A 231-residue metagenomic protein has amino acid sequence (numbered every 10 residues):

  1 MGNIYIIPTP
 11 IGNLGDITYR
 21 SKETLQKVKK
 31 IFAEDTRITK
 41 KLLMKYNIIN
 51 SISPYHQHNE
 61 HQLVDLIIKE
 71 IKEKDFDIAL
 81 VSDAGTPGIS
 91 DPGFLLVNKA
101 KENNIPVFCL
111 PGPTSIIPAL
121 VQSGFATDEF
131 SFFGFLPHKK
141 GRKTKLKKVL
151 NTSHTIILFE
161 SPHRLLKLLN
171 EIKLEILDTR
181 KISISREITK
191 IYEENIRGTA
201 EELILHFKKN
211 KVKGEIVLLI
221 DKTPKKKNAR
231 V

Functional and structural regions predicted by a protein language model:
M1-Q57: Glycine-rich, flexible N-terminal cofactor/catalytic loop recognition
G2, F76, T155, F159-V231: A contiguous loop/helix-start segment that scaffolds small-molecule binding in enzyme catalytic cores
I11-N13, D83-P87, P162-R164, T223-K225: Short glycine-rich anion-binding loops that position phosphate/pyrophosphate groups of nucleotides and phosphorylated
L25-I31, I105-V107, H154-I156: Short active-site oxyanion
P54-H61, F135-P137: Conserved helicase motor
H56, V64-T114: Glycine/small-residue-rich loop that forms an oxyanion/phosphate-binding "nest" at active or ligand-binding sites
L95-T152: Class I SAM-dependent methyltransferase SAM-binding "motif I" and its flanking Rossmann-like core
